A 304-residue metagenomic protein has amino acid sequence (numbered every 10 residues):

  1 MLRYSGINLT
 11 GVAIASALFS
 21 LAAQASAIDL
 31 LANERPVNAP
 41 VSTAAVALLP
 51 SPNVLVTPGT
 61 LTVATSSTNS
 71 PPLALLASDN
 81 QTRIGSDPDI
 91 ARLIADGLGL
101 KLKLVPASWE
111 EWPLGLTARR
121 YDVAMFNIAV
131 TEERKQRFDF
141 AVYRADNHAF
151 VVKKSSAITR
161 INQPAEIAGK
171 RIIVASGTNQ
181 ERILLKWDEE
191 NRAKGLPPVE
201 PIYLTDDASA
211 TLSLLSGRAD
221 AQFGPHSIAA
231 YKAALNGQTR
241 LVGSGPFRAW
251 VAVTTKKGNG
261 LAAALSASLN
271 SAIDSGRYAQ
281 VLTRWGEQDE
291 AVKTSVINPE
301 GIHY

Functional and structural regions predicted by a protein language model:
D29-N127, L265, S275, R284: Extracytoplasmic small-molecule ligand-binding "clamshell" domains of the periplasmic binding protein/Venus flytrap
A32-V46, N179-K194, G237, L241-V242 (+1 more regions): Ligand-binding clefts/hinges and TM-proximal coupling segments of bilobed small-molecule sensing domains
L76-S78, A91-L100, Q180-Y203, A233-A234: Ligand-binding cleft/hinge of the Venus flytrap
R83-I84, K101-S108, V174, G195-D206: Short beta-strand-to-loop elements that line the ligand-binding cleft of bilobed periplasmic-binding protein-like
L93-G97, V105-P106, E110-V123, R137-F138 (+3 more regions): Short helices/loops that flank or line small-molecule/ion binding pockets
E110-L114, N127-K135, I183-E190, L212-F247: A ligand-binding cleft/hinge motif common to bilobed small-molecule-binding domains
A145-V152, A230, A234-N270, E287-Y304: Periplasmic-binding protein-like
K154-I172: Flexible hinge/capping segments at coil-to-helix
